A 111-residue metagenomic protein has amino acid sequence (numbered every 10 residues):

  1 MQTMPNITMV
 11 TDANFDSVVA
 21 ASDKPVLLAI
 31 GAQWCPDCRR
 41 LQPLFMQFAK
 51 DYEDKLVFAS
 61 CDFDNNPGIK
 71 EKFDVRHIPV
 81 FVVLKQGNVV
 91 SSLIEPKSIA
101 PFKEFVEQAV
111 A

Functional and structural regions predicted by a protein language model:
M1-V26, E104-A111: N-terminal leader/targeting and pre-domain segments
Q2, K72-F73, I99: Chalcogenol-based redox active-site neighborhoods
M9-V10, I30, Q42-A49, E53-G68: Thiol-based oxidoreductase modules, predominantly thioredoxin-like and allied folds used for disulfide exchange
N14-F15, N65-I69, P101: Short acidic active-site motifs
D16-K50: Local sequence-structure signature of Cys/Sec-based thiol-disulfide redox active-site neighborhoods
V26, P67, F73-V82: Structural micro-motif
H77, V82-A111: Non-catalytic, surface beta->alpha helical segment in thiol-disulfide oxidoreductase systems
